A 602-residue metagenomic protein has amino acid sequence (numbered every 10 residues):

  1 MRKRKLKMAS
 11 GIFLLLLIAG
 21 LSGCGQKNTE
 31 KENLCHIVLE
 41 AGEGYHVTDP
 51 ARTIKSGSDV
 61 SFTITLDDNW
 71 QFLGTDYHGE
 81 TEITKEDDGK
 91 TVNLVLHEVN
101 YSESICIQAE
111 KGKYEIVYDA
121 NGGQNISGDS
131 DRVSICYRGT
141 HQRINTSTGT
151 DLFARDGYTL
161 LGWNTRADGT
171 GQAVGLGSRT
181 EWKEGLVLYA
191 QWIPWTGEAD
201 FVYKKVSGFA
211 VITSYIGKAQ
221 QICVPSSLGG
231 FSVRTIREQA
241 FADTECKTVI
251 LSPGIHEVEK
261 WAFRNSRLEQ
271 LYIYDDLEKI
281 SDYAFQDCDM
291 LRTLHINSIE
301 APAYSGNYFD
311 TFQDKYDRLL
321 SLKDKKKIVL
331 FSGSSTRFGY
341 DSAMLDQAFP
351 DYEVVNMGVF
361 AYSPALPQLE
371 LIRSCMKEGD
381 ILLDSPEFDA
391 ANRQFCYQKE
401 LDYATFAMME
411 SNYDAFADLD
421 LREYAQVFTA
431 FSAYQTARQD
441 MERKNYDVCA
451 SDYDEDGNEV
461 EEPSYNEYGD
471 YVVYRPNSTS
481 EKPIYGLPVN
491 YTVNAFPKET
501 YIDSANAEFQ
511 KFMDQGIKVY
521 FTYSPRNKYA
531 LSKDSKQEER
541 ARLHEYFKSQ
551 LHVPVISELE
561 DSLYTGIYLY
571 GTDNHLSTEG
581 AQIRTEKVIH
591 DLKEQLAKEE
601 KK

Functional and structural regions predicted by a protein language model:
M1-E32: Gram-positive cell-envelope targeting signals
M8, F201-S207, G217-R234, T244-E257 (+2 more regions): Structural signature of tandem-repeat unit edges
C24-L73, Y77-P194, S298: Secondary-structure capping and domain/repeat boundary segments
H295-K325: N-terminal secretory targeting modules
K327-Y413: Membrane-embedded segments
K399-Q515: Secreted/periplasmic serine-hydrolase-like ester/acetyl group-modifying domain
D534-K602: C-terminal regions of proteins
